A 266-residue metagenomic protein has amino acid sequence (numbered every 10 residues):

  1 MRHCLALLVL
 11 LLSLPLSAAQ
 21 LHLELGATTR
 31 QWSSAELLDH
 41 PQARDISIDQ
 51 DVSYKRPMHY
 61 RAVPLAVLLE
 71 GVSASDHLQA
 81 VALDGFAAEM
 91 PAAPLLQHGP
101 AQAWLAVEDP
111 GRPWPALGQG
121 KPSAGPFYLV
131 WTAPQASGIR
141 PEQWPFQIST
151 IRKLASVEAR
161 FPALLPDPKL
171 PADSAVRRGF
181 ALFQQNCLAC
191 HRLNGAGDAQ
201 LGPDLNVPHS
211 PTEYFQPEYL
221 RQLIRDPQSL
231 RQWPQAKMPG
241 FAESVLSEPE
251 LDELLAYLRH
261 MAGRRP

Functional and structural regions predicted by a protein language model:
M1-C4: Positively charged n-region of N-terminal signal peptides that target proteins for export
S13-P15: N-terminal signal peptide c-region/cleavage motif recognized by signal peptidases
A19-A155, P266: Structured, non-membrane catalytic/scaffold regions adjacent to prosthetic-group chemistry
D49-R56, P168-K169, P208-S210: Second-shell loop/turn segments in exported
A155-L182: Electrostatic cytochrome c docking/interface patches
G179-N194, L220, M238, L254-L258: The canonical Cys-X-X-Cys-His
R192-R225: Gly/Gly-Pro-rich "capping" loops immediately C-terminal to redox-active cysteine motifs in periplasmic/lumenal
Q200-N206, D226-L255, M261, R265-P266: Axial heme c-ligation environment in periplasmic c-type cytochrome domains
